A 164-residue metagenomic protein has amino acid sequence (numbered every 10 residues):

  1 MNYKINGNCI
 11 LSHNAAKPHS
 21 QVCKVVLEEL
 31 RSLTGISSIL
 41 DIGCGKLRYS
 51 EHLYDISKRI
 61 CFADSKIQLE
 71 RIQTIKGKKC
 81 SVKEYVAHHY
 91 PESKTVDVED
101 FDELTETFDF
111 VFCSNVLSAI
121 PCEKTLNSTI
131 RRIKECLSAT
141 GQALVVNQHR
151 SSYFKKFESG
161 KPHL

Functional and structural regions predicted by a protein language model:
M1-E103, Q142-L164: Class I (Rossmann-like) S-adenosyl-L-methionine-dependent methyltransferase catalytic domain, capturing the SAM-binding
K24-V25, K124-N127: Generic alpha-helical secondary structure signal
I36, F108-D109: Local beta-strand N-terminus motif with an aromatic residue
S50, D109-F110, L137: Generic alpha-helical hydrophobic packing signal
F112-N115: A conserved beta-strand element that flanks and buttresses the S-adenosyl-L-methionine
S118-C122: A short His-aromatic
N127-A139: A short glycine-rich, Lys/Arg-flanked "PGG" loop and its adjoining helix->strand segment in the class I
